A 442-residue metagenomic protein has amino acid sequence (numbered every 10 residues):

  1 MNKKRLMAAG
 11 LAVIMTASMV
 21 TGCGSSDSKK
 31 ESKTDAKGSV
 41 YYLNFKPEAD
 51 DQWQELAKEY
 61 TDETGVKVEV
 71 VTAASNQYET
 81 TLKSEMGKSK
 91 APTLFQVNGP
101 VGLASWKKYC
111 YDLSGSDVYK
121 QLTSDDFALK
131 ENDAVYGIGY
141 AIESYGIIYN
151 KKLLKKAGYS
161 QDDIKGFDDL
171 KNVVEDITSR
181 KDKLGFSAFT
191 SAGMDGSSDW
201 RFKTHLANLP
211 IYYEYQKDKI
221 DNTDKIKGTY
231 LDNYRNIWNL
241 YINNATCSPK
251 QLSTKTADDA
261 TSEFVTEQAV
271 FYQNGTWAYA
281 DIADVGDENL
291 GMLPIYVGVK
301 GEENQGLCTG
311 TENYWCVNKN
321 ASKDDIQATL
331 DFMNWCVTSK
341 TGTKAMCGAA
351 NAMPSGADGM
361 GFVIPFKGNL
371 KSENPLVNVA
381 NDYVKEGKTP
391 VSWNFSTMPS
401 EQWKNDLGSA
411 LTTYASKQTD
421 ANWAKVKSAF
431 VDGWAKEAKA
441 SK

Functional and structural regions predicted by a protein language model:
N2-L11, C23-G102, V118-Y119, S253 (+4 more regions): Conserved N-terminal structural module of periplasmic/extracytoplasmic solute-binding proteins
E63, K67, A157, T246 (+1 more regions): Extracytoplasmic/periplasmic substrate-recognition and gating elements
E85, T93, Y119-L154, S187 (+2 more regions): A structural signal for short loop-to-beta-strand junctions that line the ligand-binding cleft of periplasmic/secreted
N98-Y149, R201, H205, G291-P294: Hinge/lid segment of periplasmic solute-binding proteins
D112-D126, F189, G193-G196, I211-N236 (+3 more regions): Short, solvent-exposed loop/beta-turn-alpha elements that line the ligand-binding surface or hinge of extracytoplasmic
Y136-Y140, Y145, K171-T223, A269: Extracytoplasmic/periplasmic solute-binding protein
V174-E175, I220-T254: Glycine-centered hinge/linker elements that transmit conformational signals in sensory and ligand-binding systems
N374-A435: C-terminal capping/gating helix-and-loop segments adjacent to ligand/active sites or protein-protein/ligand interfaces
